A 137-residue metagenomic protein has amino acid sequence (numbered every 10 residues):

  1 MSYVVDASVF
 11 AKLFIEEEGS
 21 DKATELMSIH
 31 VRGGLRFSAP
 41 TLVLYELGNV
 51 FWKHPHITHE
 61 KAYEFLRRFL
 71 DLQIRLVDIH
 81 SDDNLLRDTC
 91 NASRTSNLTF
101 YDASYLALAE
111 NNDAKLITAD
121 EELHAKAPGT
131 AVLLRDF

Functional and structural regions predicted by a protein language model:
M1-A39, P55-E64: Short, well-structured N-terminal submotif of metal-dependent ribonuclease cores
M1-S2, D78, L106-F137: Acidic, PIN/NYN-like endoribonuclease modules and their adjacent C-terminal/linker elements
V5-D6, E18, S38-P40, N97-T99 (+2 more regions): Histidine- and aromatic-rich ligand-binding microenvironments
V9, V43, Y105, E122-L123: Alpha-helix capping/helix-boundary segments
K12, N49-K53, E110-N111: Short glycine/serine- and small hydrophobic-enriched flexible loop segments
G34-S38, Q73, K115: Short loop->beta-strand "edge-of-pocket" segments that line small-molecule binding or catalytic clefts across diverse
E46-V77: Active-site-proximal, substrate-binding regions of enzyme catalytic domains and RNA-binding/basic surfaces
I74-A119: Active-site neighborhoods of divalent-metal-dependent phosphate/nucleic-acid chemistry enzymes
